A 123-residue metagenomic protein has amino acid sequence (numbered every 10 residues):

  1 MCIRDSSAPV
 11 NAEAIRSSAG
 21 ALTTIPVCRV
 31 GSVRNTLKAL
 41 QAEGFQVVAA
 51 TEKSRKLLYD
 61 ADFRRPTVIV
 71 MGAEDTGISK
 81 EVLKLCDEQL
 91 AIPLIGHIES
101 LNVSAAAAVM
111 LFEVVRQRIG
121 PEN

Functional and structural regions predicted by a protein language model:
R4-N123: Post-transcriptional modification and biogenesis factors for structured RNAs of the translation apparatus
